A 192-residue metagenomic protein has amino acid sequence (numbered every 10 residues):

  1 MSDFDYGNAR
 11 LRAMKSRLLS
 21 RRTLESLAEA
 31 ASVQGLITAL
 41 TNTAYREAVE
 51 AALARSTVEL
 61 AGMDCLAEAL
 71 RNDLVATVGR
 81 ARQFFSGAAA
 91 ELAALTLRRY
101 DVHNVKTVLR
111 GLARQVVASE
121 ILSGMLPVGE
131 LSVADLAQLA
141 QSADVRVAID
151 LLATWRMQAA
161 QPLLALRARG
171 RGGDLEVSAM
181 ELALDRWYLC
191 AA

Functional and structural regions predicted by a protein language model:
M1-A192: N-terminal domain-start signal
